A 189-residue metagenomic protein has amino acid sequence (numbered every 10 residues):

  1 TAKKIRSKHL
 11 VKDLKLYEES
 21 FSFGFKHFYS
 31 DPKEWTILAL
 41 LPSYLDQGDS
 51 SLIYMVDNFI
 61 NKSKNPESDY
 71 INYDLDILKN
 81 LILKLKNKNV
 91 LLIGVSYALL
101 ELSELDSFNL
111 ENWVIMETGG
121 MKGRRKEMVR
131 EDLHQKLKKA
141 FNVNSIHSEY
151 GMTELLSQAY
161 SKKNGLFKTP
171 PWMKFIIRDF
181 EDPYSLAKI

Functional and structural regions predicted by a protein language model:
T1, L40-S43: Beta-hairpin (beta-strand-turn-beta-strand) motif
T1-L10: Conserved adenylation A10 loop of the ANL superfamily
K12-P32: A gly/proline- and charged-residue-enriched helix-loop-helix capping module
L14, I37-L40: Histidine- and aromatic-rich ligand-binding microenvironments
S30-T36, S43, D49, D57-I189: Active-site glycine/GP-rich loop and adjacent strand/helix microenvironment that borders small-molecule binding pockets
L52: Residue(s) in the substrate-gating loop at a strand-loop-helix junction that position the organic substrate next
